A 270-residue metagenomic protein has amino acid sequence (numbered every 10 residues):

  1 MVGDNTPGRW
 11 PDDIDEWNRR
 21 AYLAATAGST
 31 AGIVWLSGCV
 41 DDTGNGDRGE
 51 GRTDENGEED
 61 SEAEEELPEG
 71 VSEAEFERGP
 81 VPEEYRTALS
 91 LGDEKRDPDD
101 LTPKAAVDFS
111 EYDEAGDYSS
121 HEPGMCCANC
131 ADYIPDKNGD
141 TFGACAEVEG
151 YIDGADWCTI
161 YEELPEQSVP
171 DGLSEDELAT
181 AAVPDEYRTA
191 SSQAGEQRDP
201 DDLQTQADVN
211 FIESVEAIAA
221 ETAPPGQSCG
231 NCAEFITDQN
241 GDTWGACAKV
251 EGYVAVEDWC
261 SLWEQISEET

Functional and structural regions predicted by a protein language model:
M1, W17-V34, G38-C39: N-terminal export leaders
M1-W17: N-terminal secretory signal peptides
V34-S37, D42-G44, N138, N240: Short amphipathic alpha-helical interaction/hinge segments
C39-N56: Bacterial lipoprotein signal-peptidase II cleavage site
E66-E269: Polar, glycosylation-prone regions of secreted, cell-surface, and some intracellular proteins
